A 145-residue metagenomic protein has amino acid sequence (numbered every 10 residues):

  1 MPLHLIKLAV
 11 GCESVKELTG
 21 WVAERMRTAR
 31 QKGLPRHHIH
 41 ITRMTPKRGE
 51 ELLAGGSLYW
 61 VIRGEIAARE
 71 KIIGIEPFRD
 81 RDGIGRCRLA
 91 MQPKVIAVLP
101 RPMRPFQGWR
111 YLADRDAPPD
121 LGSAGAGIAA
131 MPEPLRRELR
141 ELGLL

Functional and structural regions predicted by a protein language model:
M1-A23: Short, extreme N-terminal leader segments that mark the start of a protein/domain
L3-I6, T42, E51, G64 (+4 more regions): Flexible, active-site-adjacent loop/turn segments at secondary-structure boundaries
H4, A54, G85-C87: A generic structural signal for short beta-strands and their flanking turns/coil linkers
L18, G55, A68-G74, M131 (+1 more regions): Amphipathic alpha-helical interface surfaces
A23-E24, E76: Short, solvent-exposed amphipathic alpha-helical segments in soluble enzyme and RNA/protein-processing domains
M26-R69: Short, well-structured hydrophobic secondary-structure segments
K71-P118: Aromatic- and Lys/Arg-enriched surface recognition patch
P100, G108-A113, P119-L145: Well-ordered alpha/beta subsegment
